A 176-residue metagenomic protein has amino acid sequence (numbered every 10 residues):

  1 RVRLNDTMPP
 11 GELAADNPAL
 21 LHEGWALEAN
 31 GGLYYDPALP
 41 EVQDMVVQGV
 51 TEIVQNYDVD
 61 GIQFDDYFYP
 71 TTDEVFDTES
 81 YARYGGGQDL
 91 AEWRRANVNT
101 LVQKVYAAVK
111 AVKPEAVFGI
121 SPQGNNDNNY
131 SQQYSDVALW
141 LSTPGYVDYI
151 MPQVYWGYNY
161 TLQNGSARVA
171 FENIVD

Functional and structural regions predicted by a protein language model:
V2, V54, I62-F64, F118-I120 (+1 more regions): Hydrophobic faces of well-ordered beta-strands that scaffold small-molecule active sites in alpha/beta enzyme cores
R3-N56: Active-site-adjacent "subsite" loops/lids of carbohydrate-active enzymes
R3-T7, F64-Y69, Q123-N125, Y155-G157: Active-site beta-loop-alpha junctions enriched in small/polar residues
M8-A14, D65, D73-V75, S131-Q133: Short, solvent-exposed loop/turn and secondary-structure capping segments
H22-G24, L33, Y67, T72-R83: Active-site histidine-acidic residue metal-binding/catalytic motifs, centered on HxH/HExxH-like signatures
V46, I53, I62-D65, V109 (+2 more regions): Conserved, mostly hydrophobic/aromatic
T51-D73: Alpha/beta enzyme core
D73-D176: Glycoside hydrolase catalytic-domain groove-lining segments
